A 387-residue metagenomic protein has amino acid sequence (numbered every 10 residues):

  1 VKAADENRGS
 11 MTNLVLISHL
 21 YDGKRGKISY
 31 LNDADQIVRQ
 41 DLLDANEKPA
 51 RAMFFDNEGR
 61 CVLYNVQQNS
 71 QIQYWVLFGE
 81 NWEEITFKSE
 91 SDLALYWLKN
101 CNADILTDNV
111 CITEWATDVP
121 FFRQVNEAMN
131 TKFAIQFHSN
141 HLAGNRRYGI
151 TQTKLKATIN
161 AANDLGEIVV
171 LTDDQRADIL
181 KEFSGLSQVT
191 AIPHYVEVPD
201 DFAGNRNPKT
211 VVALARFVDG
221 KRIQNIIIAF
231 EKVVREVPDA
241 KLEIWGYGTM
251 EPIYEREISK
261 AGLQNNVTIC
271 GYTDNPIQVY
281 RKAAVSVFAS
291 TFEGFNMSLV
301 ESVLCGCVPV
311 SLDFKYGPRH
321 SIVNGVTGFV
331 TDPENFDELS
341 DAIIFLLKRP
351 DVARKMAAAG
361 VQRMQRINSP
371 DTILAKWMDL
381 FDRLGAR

Functional and structural regions predicted by a protein language model:
K132-I135, H141-L142, Y148-I150, N163-K181 (+1 more regions): Donor nucleotide-sugar binding/catalytic pocket of nucleotide-sugar-dependent glycosyltransferases
K209, A213-R235, T249-P252: A conserved mid-protein helix/loop that constitutes part of the nucleotide-sugar donor-binding site
V211, I226-F230, L242, L339 (+1 more regions): A structural motif in glycosyltransferase catalytic domains
D239, S259, V279, E338 (+3 more regions): A short, well-ordered alpha-helix in the C-terminal region of glycosyltransferases
Y272, T291: Aromatic "clamp/platform" in nucleotide-sugar-dependent glycosyltransferases that forms part of the donor/acceptor
N296-L299, P318: Short glycine/serine-rich donor-binding loops of glycosyltransferases
V308-L312: Short hydrophobic beta-strand element within catalytic cores of glycosyltransferases and related nucleotide-activated
V323-G325, F329-F336, I344-P350: Conserved acidic donor-binding segment of nucleotide-sugar-dependent glycosyltransferases
